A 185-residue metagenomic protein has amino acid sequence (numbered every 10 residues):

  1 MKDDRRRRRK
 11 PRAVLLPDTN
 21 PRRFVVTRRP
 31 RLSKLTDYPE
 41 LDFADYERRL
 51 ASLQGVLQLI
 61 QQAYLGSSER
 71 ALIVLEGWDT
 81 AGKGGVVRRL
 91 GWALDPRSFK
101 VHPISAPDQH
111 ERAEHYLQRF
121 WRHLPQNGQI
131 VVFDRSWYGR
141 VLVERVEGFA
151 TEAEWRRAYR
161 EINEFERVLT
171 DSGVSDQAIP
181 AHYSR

Functional and structural regions predicted by a protein language model:
M1-R185: Glycine-rich phosphate-binding loop of ATP-dependent small-molecule kinases
